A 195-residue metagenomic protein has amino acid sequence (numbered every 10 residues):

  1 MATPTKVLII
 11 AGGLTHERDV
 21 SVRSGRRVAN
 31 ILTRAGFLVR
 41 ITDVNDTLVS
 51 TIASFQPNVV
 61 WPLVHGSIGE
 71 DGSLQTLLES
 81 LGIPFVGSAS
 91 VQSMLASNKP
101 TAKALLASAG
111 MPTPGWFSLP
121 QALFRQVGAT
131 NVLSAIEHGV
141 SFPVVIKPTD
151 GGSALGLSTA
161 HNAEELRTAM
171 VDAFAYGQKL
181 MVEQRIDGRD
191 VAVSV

Functional and structural regions predicted by a protein language model:
M1-A104, S108, P120-N131: ATP-binding N-terminal substructure of ATP-dependent carboxylate-amine bond-forming enzymes
M1-T5, S134-F142, F174: Nucleotide-sugar donor-binding and catalytic loop/hinge architecture of NDP-sugar-dependent glycosyltransferases
R34-F37, M111, F174-K179: Generic secondary-structure signature for well-ordered alpha-helical cores
A53-P57, H138-V140, Y176: Glycine-rich phosphate-binding loop signature in dinucleotide/nucleotide-binding domains
V86, P114, V145, M181-E183: Structural detector of well-ordered beta-strand residues that form the stable sheet scaffold of enzyme domains
L105-P112, D172, V191: Basic phosphate/pyrophosphate-binding loop/patch that engages nucleotide-derived ligands
S108-G152, S158: Rossmann-like NAD(P)H-binding beta-loop-alpha module
S158-V195: Phosphate-binding site of ATP-dependent enzymes
